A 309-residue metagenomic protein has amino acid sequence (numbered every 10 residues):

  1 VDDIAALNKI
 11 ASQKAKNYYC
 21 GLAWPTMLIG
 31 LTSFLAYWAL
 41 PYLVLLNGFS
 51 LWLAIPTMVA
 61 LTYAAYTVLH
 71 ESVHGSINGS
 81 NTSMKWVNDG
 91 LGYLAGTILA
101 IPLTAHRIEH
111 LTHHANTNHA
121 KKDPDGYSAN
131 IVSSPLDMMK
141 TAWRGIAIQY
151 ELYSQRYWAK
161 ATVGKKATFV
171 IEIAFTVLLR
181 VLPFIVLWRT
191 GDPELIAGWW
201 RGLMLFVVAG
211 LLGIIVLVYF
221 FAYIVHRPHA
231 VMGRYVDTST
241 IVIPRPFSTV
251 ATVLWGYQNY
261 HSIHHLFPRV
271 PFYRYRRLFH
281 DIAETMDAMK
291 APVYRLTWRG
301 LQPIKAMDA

Functional and structural regions predicted by a protein language model:
V1-V59, A64, V68, Y93-V208 (+1 more regions): Non-catalytic, topology-defining segments of multipass membrane proteins
A60-S72, P102, V207-G233: Transmembrane alpha-helical segments that form the membrane-embedded catalytic/substrate-channel core of multi-pass
Y66-G75, H106-N118, F221-P228, L254-V270: Histidine-centered catalytic micro-motifs
G75-A100, K121-D137, M232-S248: Juxtamembrane helix-capping/reentrant segments at transmembrane boundaries
L91-G92, L217, Y260: Residue-level signal for cytosolic alpha-helical hairpin/rod architecture
I148, F247-Q258: Long helical/loop segments within the catalytic core of UDP-sugar-dependent glycosyltransferases, especially the large
